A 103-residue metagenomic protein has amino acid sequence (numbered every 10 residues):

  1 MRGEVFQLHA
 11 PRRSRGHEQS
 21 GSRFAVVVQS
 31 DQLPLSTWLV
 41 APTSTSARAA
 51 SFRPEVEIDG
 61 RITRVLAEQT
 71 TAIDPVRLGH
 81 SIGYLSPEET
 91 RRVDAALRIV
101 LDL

Functional and structural regions predicted by a protein language model:
M1-L103: Conserved functional hotspots at enzyme active or ligand-binding sites that engage polyanionic ligands
